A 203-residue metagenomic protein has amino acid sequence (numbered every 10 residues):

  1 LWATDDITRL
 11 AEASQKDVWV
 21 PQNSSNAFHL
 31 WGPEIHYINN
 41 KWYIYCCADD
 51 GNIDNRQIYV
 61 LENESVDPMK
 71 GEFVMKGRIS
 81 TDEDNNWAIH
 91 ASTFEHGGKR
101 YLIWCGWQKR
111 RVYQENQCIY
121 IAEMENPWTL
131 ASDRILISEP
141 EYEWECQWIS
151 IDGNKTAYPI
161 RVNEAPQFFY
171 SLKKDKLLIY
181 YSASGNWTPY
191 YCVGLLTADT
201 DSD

Functional and structural regions predicted by a protein language model:
L1-D203: Carbohydrate-active catalytic/glycan-binding domains of CAZyme proteins, especially the secreted or lumenal ectodomains
